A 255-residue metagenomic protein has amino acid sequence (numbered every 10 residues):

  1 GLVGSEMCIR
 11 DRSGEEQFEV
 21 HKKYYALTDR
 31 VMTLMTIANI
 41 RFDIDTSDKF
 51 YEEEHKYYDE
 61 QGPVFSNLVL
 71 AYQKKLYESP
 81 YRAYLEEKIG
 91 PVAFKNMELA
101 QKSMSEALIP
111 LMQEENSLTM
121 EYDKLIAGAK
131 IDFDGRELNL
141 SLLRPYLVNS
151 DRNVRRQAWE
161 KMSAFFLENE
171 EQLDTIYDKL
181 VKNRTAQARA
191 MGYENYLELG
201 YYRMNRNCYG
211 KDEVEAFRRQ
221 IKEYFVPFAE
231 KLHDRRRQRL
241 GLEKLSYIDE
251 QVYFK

Functional and structural regions predicted by a protein language model:
G1, S5-K255: A well-structured
